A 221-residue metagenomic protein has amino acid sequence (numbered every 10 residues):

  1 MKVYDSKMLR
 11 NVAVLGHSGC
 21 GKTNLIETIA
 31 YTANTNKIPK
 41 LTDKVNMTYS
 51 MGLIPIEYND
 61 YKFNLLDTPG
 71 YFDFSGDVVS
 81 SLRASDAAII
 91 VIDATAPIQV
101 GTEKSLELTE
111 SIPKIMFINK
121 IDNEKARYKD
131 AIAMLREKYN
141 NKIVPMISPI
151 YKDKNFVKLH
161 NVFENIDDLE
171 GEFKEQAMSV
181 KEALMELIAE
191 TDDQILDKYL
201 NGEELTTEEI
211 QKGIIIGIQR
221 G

Functional and structural regions predicted by a protein language model:
M1-C20, D93-G221: P-loop NTPase catalytic nucleotide-binding module
M1-I92, P145: P-loop NTPase switch module centered on the Walker A-proximal segment
